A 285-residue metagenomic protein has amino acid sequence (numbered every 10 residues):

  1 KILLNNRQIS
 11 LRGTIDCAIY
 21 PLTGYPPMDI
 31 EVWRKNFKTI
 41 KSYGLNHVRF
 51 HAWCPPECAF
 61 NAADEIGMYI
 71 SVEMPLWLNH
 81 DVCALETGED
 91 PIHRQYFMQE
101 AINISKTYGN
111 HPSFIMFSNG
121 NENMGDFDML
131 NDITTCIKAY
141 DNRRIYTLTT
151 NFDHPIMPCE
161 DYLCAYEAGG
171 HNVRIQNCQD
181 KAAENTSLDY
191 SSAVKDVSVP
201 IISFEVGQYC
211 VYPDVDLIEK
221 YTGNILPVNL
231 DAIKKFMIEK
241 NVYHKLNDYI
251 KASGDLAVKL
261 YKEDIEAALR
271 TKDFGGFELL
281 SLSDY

Functional and structural regions predicted by a protein language model:
K1, D284-Y285: Short, intrinsically disordered, charge-balanced linker/junction segments flanking boundaries in proteins
K1-I40, N61: N-terminal carbohydrate-binding accessory modules
F37-I40, H47-G276, L280-S283: Substrate-binding/catalytic cleft of secreted carbohydrate-active enzymes, primarily glycoside hydrolases
